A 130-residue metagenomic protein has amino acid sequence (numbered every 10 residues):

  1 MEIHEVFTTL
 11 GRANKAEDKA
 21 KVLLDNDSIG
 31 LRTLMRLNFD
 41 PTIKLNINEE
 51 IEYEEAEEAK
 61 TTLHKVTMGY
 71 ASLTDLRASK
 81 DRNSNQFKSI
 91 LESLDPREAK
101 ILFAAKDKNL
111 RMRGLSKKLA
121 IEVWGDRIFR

Functional and structural regions predicted by a protein language model:
M1-R130: N-terminal nucleic-acid-engaging modules of covalent nucleotidyltransferase systems
